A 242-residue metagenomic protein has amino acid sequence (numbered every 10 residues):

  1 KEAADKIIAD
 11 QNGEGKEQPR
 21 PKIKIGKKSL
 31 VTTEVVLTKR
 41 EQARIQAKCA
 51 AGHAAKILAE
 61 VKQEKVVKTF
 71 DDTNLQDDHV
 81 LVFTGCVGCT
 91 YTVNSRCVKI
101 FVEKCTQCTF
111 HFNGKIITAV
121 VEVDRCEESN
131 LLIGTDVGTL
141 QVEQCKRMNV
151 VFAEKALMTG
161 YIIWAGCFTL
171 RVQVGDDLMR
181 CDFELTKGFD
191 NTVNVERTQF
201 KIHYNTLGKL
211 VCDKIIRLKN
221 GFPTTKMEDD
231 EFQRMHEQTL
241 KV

Functional and structural regions predicted by a protein language model:
K1-T73, Q144-V242: Intrinsically disordered, low-complexity terminal regions
A51-F83, G88-N94, V98-I100, C105-K115: Active-site-proximal segments of catalytic enzyme domains that coordinate small-molecule cofactors or metal ions
H79, V87-C89, V98-I100, T106-C108 (+6 more regions): The right-handed parallel beta-helix/beta-solenoid scaffold, focusing on the short coil/turn and N-cap positions
T84, T92-N94, E103, H111-N113 (+4 more regions): Feature marks extracellular polysaccharide-active and adherence modules
N113-A119, L157: Short, charged helix-to-loop "capping" segments that act as catalytic/coupling loops
